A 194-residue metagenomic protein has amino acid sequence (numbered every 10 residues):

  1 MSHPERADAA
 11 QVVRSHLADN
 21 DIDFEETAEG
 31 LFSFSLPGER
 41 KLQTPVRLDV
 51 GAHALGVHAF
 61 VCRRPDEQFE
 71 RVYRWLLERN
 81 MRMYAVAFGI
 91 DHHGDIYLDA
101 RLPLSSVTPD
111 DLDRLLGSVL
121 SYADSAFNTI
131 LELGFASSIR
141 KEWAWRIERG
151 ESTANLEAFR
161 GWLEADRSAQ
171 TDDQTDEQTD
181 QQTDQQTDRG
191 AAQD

Functional and structural regions predicted by a protein language model:
S2-D23: Amphipathic alpha-helical segments
D23-Q43, H53-L55: Ser/Thr-rich, low-complexity intrinsically disordered terminal regions
T44-R63: A short acidic-to-branched-hydrophobic micro-motif
H58-D99: Short, internal acidic amphipathic alpha-helical interface segments that mediate docking to partner proteins
V61-P65, L102-D111: A generic structural motif
S106-E148: A contiguous, mid-protein "functional segment" used to position or interact with cofactors/ions or partner subunits
L131-D172, D176, D188-Q193: Short, highly charged C-terminal tails/helix-capping segments
Q178, Q182, Q186: Cationic, low-complexity basic patches in intrinsically disordered or flexible, solvent-exposed regions
